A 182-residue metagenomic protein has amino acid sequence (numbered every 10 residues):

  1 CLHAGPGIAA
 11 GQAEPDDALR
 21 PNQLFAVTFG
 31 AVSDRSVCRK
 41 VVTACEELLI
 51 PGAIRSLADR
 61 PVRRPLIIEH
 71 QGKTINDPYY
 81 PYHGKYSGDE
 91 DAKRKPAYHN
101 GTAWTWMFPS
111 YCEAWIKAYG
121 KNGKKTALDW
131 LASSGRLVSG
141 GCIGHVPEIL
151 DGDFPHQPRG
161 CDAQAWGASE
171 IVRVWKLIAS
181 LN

Functional and structural regions predicted by a protein language model:
C1-S139, A168, L177-L181: Active-site core of glycosidic bond-cleaving carbohydrate-active enzymes
H99, R136-L181: CBM-like carbohydrate-recognition segments
